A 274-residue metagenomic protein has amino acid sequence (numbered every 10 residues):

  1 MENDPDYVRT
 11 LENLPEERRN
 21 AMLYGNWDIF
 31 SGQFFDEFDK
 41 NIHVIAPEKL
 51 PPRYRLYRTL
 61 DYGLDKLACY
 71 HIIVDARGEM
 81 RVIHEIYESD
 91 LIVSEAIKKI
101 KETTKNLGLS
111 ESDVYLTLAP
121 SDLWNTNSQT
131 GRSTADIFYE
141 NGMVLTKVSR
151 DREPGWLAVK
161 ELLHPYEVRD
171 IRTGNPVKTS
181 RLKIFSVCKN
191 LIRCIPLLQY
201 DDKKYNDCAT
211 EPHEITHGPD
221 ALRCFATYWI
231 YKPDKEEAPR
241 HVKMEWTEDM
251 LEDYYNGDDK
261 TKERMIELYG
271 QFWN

Functional and structural regions predicted by a protein language model:
M1-L60, D65: ATPase catalytic-site recognition across NTP-hydrolyzing enzymes
S31, P47, K66-C69, L91-V93 (+1 more regions): Short acidic/glycine-rich loop or secondary-structure boundary segments that cap or lie
I45-P47, R55-T59, C69, E102-L107 (+1 more regions): Generic recognition of flexible, low-complexity loop/linker segments
G63, D122, L222: Anionic group-transfer/hydrolysis microenvironments
L67-I73, R223: Short beta-strand scaffold segments in enzyme catalytic cores
A76-E211, K232-M250, Y254, D259-N274: Mg2+-dependent endonuclease catalytic cores in nucleic-acid-processing enzymes, primarily RNase H-like
H217-F225: Stable alpha-helical structural segments in soluble proteins, enriched in small hydrophobic residues
F225-P233: Short, hydrophobic alpha-helical segments
